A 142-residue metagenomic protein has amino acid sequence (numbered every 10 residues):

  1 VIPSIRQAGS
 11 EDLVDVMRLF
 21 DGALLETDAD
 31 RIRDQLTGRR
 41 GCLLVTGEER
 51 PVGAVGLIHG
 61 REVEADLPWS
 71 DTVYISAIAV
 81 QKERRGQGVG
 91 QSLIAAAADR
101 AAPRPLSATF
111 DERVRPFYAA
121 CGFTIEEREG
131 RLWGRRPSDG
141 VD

Functional and structural regions predicted by a protein language model:
V1-D30: Short amphipathic alpha-helix that is part of the acyltransferase structural core
L19-G56, E62-E64: Active-site rim helix/loop that mediates acceptor-substrate recognition in acyltransferases
G56, S92-A96, S107, F117: Hydrophobic, well-ordered beta-alpha structural blocks that scaffold small-molecule cofactor pockets
D66-K82: Conserved acetyl-CoA binding element of GNAT-fold acetyltransferases
V80, G86-D99: Conserved acetyl-CoA-binding loop-helix of GNAT-fold acetyltransferases
A101-R113: Conserved GNAT acetyl-CoA-binding A-motif
S107-T109, T124-G140: Conserved catalytic-core motifs of GNAT/GCN5-like acyltransferases
Y118, F123: Conserved active-site tyrosine of GNAT-family acetyltransferases
